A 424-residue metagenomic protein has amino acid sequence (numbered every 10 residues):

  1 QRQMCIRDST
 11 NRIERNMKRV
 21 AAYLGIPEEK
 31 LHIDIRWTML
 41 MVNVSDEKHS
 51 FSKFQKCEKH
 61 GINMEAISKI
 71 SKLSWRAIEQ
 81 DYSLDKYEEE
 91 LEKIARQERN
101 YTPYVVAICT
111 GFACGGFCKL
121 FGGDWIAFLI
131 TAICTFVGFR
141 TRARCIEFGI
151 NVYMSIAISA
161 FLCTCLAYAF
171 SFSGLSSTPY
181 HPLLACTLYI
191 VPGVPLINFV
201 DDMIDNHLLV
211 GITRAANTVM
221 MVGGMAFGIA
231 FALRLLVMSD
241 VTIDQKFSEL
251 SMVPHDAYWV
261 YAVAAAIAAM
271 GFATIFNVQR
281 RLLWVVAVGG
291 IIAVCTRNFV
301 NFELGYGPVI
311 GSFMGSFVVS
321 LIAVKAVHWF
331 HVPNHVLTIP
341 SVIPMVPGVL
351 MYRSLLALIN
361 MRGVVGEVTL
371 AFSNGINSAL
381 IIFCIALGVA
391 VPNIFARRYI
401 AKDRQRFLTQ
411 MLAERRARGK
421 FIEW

Functional and structural regions predicted by a protein language model:
R2-C5: Short, small-residue-biased leader/transition segments that mark boundaries at the very start of proteins
T10-I35: Divalent-cation
D85-E98, F112-G123, F139-I150, S239-V253 (+3 more regions): Short juxtamembrane and helix-loop transition motifs at transmembrane-helix boundaries in membrane proteins
R99-N198, I275-F276, R280-V285: Core alpha-helical transmembrane segments of integral membrane proteins
G116-F117, F121, V137-C145, L162 (+9 more regions): Alpha-helical membrane-inserting segments
C118-C134, P179-P192, F247-A264, G305-F317 (+1 more regions): Structural signature of hydrophobic alpha-helical transmembrane segments
S173-P179, V237-V253, L358-S373: Membrane-interface helix termini and inter-helical loops of multi-pass transporters
P182-C186, N198-D202, N206-G223, D256-Y258 (+1 more regions): C-terminal transmembrane helix-loop-helix hairpin of multi-pass membrane proteins
